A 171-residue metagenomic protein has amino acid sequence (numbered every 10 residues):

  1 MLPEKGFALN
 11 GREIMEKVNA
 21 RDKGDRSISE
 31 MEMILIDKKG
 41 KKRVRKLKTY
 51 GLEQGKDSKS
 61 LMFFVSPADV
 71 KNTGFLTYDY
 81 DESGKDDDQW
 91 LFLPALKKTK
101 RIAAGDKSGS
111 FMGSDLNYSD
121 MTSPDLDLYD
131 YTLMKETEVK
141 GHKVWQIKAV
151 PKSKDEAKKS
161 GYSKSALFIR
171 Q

Functional and structural regions predicted by a protein language model:
L2-A8: Sec/Tat signal peptide C-region and signal peptidase I cleavage site
L9-A95, T132: N-terminal mature ectodomain segment of secretory-pathway/periplasmic proteins
E13, V65, L76, D88-F92 (+3 more regions): Gly/Pro-enriched, hydrophobic low-complexity segments that function as extracytoplasmic propeptides/linkers
I28, T99-I102: Short secondary-structure capping/junction motifs at helix and strand boundaries
I34-I36, E136, K152-D155: Short beta-turn/strand-loop junction motif enriched in small, turn-promoting residues
L52-E53, M134-K143, I169-Q171: A short, structured loop/turn motif at beta-sheet edges
S123-D130, E136-T137: Surface-exposed beta-loop interaction hotspot
